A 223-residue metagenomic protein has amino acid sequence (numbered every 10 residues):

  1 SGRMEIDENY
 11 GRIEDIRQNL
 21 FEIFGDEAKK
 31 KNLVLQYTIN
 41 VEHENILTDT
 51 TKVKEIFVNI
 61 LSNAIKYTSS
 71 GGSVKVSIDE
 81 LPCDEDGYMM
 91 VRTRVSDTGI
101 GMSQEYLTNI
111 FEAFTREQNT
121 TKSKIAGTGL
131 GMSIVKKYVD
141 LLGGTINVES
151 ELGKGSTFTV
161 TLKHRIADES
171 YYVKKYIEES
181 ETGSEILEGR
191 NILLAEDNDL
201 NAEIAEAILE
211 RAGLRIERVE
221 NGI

Functional and structural regions predicted by a protein language model:
D7-R12, K29, V34-E44, L81: Conserved catalytic submotifs in the C-terminal HATPase_c
D26, I100-G101: Glycine-rich G1-box
K30, E105, T159-L193: Disordered, acidic interdomain junction associated with two-component signaling
N32, I177-I223: Cytosolic transmitter module of two-component histidine kinases and hybrid His-Asp phosphorelay receptors
A64-I65: Short helix-loop "hinge" at the ATP-lid/N-box region of the Bergerat-fold HATPase_c
M102-R116: Short conserved segment of the HATPase_c
